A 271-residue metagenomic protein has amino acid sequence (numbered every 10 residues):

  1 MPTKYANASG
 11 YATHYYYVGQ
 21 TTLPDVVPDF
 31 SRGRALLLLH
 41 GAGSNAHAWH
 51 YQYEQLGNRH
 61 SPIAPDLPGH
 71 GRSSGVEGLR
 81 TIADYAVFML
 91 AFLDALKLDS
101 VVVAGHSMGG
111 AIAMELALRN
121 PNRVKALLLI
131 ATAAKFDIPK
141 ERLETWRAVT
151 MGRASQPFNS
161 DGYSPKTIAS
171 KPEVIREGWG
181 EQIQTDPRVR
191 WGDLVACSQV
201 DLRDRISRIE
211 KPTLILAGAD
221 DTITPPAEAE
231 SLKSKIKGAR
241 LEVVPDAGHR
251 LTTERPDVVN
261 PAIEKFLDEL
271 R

Functional and structural regions predicted by a protein language model:
Y11-S74: Conserved HGGG/HGGXW glycine-rich cap/lid loop of the alpha/beta-hydrolase fold
A86-S100: Conserved acidic catalytic loop of the alpha/beta-hydrolase fold
G105, G109, A113: Gly/Ala-rich beta-loop-alpha elbow adjacent to hydrolase catalytic centers
M114-R119, V124-A154: Flexible "cap/lid" loop of the alpha/beta hydrolase fold
D137-E141, A154-E210: Conserved alpha/beta-hydrolase catalytic His-Asp/Glu region
I209, I215-A217: Short beta-strand/loop motif that positions the catalytic acidic residue of the alpha/beta-hydrolase fold
D220-T224: Acidic catalytic loop of the alpha/beta-hydrolase fold
A247-P256, N260: Catalytic histidine-centered segment of alpha/beta-hydrolase-like enzymes
